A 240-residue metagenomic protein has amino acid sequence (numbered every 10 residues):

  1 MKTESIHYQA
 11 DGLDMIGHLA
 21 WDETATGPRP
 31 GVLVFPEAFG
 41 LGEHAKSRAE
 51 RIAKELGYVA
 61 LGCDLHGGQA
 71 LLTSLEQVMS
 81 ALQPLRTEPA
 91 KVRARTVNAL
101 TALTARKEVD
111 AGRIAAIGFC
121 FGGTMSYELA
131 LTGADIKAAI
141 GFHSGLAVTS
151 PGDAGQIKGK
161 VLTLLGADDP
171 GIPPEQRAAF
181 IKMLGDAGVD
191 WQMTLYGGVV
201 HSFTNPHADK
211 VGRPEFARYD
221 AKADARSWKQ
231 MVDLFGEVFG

Functional and structural regions predicted by a protein language model:
M1-G240: N-terminal cap/leader regions of alpha/beta-hydrolase-fold enzymes, predominantly small-molecule hydrolases
